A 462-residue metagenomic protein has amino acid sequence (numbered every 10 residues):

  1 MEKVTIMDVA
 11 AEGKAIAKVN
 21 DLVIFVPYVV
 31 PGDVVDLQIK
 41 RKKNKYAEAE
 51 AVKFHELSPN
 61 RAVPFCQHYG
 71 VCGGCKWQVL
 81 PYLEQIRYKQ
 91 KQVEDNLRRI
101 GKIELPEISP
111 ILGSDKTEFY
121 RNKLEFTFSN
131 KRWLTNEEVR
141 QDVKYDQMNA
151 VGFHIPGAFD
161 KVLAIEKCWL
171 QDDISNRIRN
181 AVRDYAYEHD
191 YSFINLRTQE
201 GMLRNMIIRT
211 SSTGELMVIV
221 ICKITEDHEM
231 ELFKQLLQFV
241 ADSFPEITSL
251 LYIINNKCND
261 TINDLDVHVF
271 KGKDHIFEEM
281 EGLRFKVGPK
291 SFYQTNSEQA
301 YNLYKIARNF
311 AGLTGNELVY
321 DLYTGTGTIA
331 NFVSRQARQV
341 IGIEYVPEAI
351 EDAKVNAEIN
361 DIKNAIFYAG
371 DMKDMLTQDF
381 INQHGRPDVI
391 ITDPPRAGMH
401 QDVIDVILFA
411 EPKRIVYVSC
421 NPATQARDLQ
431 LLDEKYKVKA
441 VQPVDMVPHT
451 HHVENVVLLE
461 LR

Functional and structural regions predicted by a protein language model:
M1-H68, I366, D374: Terminal RNA-binding accessory module
K3, A11-G13, D227-R462: Rossmann-like S-adenosyl-L-methionine
A15-N20, G152-I155, I221, A353: Short, acidic/hydrophobic/Gly-rich beta-strand patch recurrent on exposed beta strands that often constitutes part
K53-V63, G73-S192, E226: Extended interfacial segments that mediate partner engagement and assembly in macromolecular machines
S109-K116, L196, L203-N205, P443-M446: Short, solvent-exposed loop/turn elements at beta->coil junctions and helix N-caps that rim active or binding pockets
E118-N122, S212-G214, H451-H452: A short, glycine/Asx- and small/polar-enriched loop/turn that sits immediately N-terminal to a beta-strand
I208, G214-K223, R284-G288: Short, aliphatic-rich beta-strand segments
